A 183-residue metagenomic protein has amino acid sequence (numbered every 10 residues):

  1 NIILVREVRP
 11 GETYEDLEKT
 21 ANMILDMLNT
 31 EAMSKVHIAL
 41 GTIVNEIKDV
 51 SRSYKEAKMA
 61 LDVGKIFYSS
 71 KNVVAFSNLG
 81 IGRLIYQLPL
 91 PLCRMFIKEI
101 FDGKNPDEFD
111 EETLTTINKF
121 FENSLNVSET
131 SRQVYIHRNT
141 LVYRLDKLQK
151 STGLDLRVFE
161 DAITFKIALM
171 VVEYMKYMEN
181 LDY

Functional and structural regions predicted by a protein language model:
N1-Y183: Cytosolic nucleotide-utilizing catalytic cores of signal-transduction proteins
